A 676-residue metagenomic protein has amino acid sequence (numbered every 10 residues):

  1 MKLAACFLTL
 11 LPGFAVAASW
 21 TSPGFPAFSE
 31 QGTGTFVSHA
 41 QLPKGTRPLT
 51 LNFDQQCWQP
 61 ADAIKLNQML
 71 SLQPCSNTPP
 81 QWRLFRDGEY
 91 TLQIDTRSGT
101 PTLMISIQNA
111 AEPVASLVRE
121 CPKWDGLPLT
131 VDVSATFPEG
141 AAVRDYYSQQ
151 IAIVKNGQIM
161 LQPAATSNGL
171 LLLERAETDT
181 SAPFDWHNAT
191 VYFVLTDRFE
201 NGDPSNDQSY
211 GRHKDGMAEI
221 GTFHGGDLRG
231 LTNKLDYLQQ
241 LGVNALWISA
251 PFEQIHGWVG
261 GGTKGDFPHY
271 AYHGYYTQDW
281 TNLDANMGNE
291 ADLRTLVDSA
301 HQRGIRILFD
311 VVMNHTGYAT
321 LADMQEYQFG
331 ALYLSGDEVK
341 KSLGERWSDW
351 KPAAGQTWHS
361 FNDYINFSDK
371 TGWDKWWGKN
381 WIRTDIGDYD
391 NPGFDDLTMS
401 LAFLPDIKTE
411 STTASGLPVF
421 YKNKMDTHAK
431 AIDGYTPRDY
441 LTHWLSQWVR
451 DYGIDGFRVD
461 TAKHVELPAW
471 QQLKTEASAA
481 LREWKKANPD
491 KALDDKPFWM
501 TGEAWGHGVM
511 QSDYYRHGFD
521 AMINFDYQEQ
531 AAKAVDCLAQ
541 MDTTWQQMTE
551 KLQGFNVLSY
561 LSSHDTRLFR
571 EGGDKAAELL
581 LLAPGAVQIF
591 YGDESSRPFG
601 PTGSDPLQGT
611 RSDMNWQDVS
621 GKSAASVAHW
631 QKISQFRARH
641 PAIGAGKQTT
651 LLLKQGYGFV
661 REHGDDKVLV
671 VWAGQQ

Functional and structural regions predicted by a protein language model:
A4-G13: Bacterial N-terminal signal peptides
V16-A152, A165-R175, T190-T196: Insoluble glucan recognition modules
S29-Q31, I151-P163, D203-L228, D574-A577: Short, polar loop/linker segments at the starts of domains and inter-domain junctions
D54-Q59, R198-F199, H640-P641, Q675: Acidic glycine-/aspartate-rich tracts in secreted/extracellular proteins
S116-G169, A176, H315, A331 (+7 more regions): Active-site-proximal helices and loops of the catalytic beta/alpha 8
V143, V194, L238, I248 (+10 more regions): Conserved, mostly hydrophobic/aromatic
P183-A189, F199-Q447, D451-Y452, L473 (+3 more regions): Substrate-binding/active-site clefts of carbohydrate-active enzymes
H187-Y192, Q239-L246, H301-L308, Y452-F457 (+4 more regions): Loop/turn elements at helix/coil->beta-strand transitions in domains of secreted/extracellular proteins
